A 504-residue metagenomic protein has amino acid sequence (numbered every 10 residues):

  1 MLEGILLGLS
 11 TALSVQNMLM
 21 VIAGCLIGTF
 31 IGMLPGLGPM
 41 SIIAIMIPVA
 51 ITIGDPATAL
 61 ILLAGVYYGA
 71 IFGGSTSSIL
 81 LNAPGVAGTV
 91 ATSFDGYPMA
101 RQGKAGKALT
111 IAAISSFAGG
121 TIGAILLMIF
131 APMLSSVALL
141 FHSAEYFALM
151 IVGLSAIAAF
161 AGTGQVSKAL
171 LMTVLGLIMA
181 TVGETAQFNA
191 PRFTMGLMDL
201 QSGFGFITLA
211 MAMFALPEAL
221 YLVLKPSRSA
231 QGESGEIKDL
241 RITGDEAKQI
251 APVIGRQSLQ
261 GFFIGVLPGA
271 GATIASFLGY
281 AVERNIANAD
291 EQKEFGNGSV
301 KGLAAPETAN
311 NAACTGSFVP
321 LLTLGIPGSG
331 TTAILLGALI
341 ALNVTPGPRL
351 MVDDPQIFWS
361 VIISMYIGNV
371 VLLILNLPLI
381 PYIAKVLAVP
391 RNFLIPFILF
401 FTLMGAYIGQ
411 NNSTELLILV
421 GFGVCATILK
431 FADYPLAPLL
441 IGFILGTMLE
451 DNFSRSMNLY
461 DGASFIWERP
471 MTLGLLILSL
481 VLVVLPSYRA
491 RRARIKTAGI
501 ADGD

Functional and structural regions predicted by a protein language model:
M1-A59, L139, P191-S299, A384-K385 (+2 more regions): Helix-loop-helix hairpins and the membrane-proximal interhelical loops of multi-pass alpha-helical transport proteins
C25-P39, G69-N82, I157-T163, L259-P268 (+3 more regions): Transmembrane alpha-helix interface/packing and boundary motifs in multi-pass membrane proteins, characterized by
I31-M40, I79-V90, I122-L126, I264-I274 (+4 more regions): Short helix-coil transition sites and intra-membrane helix breaks within transmembrane domains of multi-pass
P39-V49, L63, S78-P98, I129 (+7 more regions): Re-entrant/interfacial helical elements at transmembrane boundaries that shape and gate the permeation pathway
P56-I61, P98-S115, A289-G302, G330-A333 (+1 more regions): Membrane-interface alpha-helices at helix entry/exit sites of multi-pass transporters
Y67-S78, G85, S299-L324, G328 (+1 more regions): A structural-propensity feature for long, helix-poor, extended segments
Y68-G73, I114-L126, M179, K301-F318 (+2 more regions): Membrane-embedded alpha-helical segments of transport systems, primarily multispan ion/solute transporters
T110-S227, A341-R494: Membrane-embedded alpha-helical modules
